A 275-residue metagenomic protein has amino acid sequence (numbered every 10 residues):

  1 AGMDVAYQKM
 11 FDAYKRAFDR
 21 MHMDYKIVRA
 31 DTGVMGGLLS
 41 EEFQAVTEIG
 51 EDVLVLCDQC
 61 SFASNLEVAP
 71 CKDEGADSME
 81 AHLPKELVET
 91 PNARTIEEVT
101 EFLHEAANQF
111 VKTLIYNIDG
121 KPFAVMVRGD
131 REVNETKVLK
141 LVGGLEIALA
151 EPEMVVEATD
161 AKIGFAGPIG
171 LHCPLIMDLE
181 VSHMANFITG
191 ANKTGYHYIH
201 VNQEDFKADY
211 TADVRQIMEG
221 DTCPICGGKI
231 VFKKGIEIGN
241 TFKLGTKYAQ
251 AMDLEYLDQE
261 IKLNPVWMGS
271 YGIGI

Functional and structural regions predicted by a protein language model:
A1-I275: Extended, low-hydrophobicity, polar/charged segments
